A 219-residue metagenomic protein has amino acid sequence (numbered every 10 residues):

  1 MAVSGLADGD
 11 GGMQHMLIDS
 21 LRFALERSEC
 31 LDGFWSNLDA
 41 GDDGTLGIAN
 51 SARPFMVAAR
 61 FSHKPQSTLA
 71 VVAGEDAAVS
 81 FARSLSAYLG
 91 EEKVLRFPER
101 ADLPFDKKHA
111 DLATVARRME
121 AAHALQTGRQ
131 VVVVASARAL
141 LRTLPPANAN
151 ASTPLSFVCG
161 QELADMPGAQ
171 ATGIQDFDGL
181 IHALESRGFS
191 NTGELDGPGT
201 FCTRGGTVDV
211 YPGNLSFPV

Functional and structural regions predicted by a protein language model:
A2-V219: ASCE RecA-like P-loop NTPase motor cores that couple ATP hydrolysis to mechanical translocation on nucleic acids
